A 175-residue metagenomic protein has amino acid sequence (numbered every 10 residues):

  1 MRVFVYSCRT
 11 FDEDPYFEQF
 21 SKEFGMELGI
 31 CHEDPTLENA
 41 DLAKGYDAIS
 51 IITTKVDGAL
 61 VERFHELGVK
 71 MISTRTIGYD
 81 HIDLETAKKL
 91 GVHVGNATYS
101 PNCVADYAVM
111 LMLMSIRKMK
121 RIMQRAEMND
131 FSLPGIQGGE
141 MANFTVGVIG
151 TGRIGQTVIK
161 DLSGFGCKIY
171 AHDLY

Functional and structural regions predicted by a protein language model:
M1-Y46: N-terminal glycine-/charge-rich "phosphate-binding" loop or analogous flexible N-terminal tail
S7, G139-S163: Glycine-rich adenosine-cofactor-binding loop
L42-A48, L67-K70: Short acidic/histidine-rich motifs immediately flanking catalytic phosphotransfer sites in two-component signaling
V56-V69: Rossmann-fold NAD(P) dinucleotide-binding segment
V69-H81: ADP-ribose/adenylate-binding Rossmann-like module
D80-V92: Rossmann-fold NAD(P)-binding glycine/threonine-rich loop
L90-T145, K160, A171: Phosphate-binding beta-alpha-beta segment of Rossmann-like dinucleotide-binding domains, i.e., the NAD(P)
G164-Y175: NAD(P)-binding Rossmann-fold cofactor-contacting core
